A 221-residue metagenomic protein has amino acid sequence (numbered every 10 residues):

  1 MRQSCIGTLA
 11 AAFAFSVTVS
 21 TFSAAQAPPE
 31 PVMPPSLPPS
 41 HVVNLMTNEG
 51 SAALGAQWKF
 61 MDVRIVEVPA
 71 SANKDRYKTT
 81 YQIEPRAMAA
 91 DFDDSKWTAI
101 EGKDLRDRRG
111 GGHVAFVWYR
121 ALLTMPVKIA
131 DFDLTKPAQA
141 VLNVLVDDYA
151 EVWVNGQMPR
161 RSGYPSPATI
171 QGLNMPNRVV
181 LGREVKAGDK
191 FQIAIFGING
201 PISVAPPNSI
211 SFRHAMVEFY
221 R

Functional and structural regions predicted by a protein language model:
M1-A10: Bacterial N-terminal signal peptides that target proteins for export
A10-T21: Bacterial N-terminal signal peptides
S23-A25: Boundary at the C-terminal end of the N-terminal hydrophobic targeting segment
P29-E84, L181-R221: An acidic-aromatic loop/edge-strand motif
M88, W97, A115, L123 (+2 more regions): Aromatic-lined ligand-binding clefts that engage carbohydrates, nucleic acids, or primary amines
A90, D94-G112: Surface-exposed, low-complexity/disordered Ser/Thr/Gly/Pro/Asn-rich loops and linkers
R106-H113, R120-L122, A130-D131, P167 (+1 more regions): Beta-strand-rich interaction surfaces with strong enrichment in secreted/lumenal proteins
W153-R178: Solvent-exposed beta-strand/loop surfaces of large extracellular or lumenal domains
